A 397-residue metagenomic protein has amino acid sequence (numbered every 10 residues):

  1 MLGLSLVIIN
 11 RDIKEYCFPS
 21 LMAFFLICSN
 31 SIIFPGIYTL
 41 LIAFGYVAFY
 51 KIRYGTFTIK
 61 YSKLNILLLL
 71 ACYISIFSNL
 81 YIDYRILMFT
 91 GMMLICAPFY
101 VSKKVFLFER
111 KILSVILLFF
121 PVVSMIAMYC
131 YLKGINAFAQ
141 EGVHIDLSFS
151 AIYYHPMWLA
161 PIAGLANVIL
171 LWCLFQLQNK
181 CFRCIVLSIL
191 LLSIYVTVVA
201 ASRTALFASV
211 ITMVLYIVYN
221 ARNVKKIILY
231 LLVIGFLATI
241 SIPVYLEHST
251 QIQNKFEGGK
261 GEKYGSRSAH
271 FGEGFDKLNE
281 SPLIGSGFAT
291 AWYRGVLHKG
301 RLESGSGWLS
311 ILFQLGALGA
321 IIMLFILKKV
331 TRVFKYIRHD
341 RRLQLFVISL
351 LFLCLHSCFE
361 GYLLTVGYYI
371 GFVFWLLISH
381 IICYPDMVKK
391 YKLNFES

Functional and structural regions predicted by a protein language model:
M1-R53, L70-N79, C130, L353-S357 (+1 more regions): N-terminal signal-anchor transmembrane segment
L2-L6, A43-V47, L345-H356, L363-S397: Transmembrane alpha-helices of multi-pass inner-membrane enzymes
L4-V7, G45-G55, Y73-A127, I326 (+2 more regions): Transmembrane alpha-helical segments and their membrane-water interfaces
E15-A23, L191, F334-G361, S379: Loop-to-helix entry and N-terminal half of a specific, functionally important transmembrane alpha helix in multi-pass
I52-T56, S62, R183, V218 (+3 more regions): Hydrophobic transmembrane alpha-helices and their immediate junctions
K111-F138, Y154-Y219: Alpha-helical transmembrane segments of multi-pass inner-membrane proteins
M128-L132, N220-G258, F275-E280: A membrane-periplasm/extracellular boundary helix in multi-pass inner-membrane enzymes that assemble envelope glycans
A137-Q140, F256-L315: Long extracytoplasmic/lumenal interhelical loops at the membrane interface of multi-pass membrane proteins
